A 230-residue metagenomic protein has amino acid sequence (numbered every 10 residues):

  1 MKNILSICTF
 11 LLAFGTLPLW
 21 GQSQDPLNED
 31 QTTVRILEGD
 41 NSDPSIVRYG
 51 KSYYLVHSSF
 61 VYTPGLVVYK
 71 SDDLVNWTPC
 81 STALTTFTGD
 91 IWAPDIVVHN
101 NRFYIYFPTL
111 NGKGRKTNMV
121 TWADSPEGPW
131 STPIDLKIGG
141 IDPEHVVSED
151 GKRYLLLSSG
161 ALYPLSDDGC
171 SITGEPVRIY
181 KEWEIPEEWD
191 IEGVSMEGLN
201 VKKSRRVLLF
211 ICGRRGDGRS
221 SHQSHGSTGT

Functional and structural regions predicted by a protein language model:
M1-Q24: Bacterial Sec-dependent N-terminal signal peptides
W20-T230: Carbohydrate-active catalytic/glycan-binding domains of CAZyme proteins, especially the secreted or lumenal ectodomains
